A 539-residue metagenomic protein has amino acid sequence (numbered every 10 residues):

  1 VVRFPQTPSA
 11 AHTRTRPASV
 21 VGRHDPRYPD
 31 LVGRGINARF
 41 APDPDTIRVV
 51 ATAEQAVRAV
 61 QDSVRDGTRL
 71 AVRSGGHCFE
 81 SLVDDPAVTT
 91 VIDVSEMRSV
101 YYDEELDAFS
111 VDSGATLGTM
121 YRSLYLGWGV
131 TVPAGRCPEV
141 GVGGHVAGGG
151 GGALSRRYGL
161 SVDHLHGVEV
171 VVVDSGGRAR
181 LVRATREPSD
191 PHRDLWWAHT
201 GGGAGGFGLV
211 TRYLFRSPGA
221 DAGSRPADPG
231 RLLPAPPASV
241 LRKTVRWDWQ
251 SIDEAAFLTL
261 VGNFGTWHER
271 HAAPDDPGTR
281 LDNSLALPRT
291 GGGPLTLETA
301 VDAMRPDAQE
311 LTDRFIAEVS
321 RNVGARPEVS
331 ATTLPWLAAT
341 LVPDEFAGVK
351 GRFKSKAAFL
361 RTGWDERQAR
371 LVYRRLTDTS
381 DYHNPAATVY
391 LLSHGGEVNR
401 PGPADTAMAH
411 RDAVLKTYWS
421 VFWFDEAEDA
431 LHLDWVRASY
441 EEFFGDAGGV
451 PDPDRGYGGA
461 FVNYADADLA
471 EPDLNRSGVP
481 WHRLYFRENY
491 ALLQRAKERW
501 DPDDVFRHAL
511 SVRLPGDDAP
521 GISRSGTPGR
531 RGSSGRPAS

Functional and structural regions predicted by a protein language model:
F4-R34, G75, E80-V83, D228-S539: Cofactor-binding catalytic cores of oxidoreductases
T13-R14, N37-P42, V64-R65, L82-P86 (+9 more regions): Extracellular/periplasmic catalytic domains that process cell-envelope and extracellular macromolecules
H24, V72-G76, V94, S113 (+2 more regions): Glycine-rich, histidine-containing beta strand-loop boundary motifs that form or position
D25, N37-M97: Glycine-rich N-terminal segment of FAD-binding domains in flavoprotein oxidoreductases, spanning the beta-loop-helix
R34-R39, V83-A115, A153-Y158, F215-S217 (+2 more regions): Glycine-/small-residue-rich beta-strand-loop submotif within the FAD-binding core of flavoenzymes
G67-R73, F109, W128-G135, R178-A184 (+1 more regions): Short secondary-structure capping/junction motifs at helix and strand boundaries
D107-V111, A115-Y125, E139-V142, T333-L341: Short, structural beta-strand-to-alpha-helix junction motif
A134, P138-R246: FAD-binding subdomain of flavoenzyme oxidoreductases
